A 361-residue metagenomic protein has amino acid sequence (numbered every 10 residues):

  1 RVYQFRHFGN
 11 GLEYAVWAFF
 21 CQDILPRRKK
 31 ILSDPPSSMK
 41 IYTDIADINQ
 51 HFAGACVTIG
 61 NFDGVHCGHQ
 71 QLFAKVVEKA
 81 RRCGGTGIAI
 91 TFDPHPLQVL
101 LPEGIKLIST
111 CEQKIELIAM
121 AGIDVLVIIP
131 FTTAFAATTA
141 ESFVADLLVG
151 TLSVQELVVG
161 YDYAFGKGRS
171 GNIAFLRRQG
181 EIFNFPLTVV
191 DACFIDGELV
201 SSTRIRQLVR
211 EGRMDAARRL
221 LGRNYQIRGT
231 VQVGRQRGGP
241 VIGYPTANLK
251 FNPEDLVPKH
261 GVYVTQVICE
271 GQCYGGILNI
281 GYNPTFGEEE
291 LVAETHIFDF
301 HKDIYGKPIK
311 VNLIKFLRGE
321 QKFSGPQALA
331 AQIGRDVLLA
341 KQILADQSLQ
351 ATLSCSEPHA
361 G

Functional and structural regions predicted by a protein language model:
V2, E13-A15, C21-L25, K30-L32: Short terminal hydrophobic/aromatic SLiMs and anchors at protein ends
D34-A55: Positively charged, low-complexity intrinsically disordered leader regions
N49-C111: N-terminal catalytic cores of NTP/NDP-binding nucleotidyl/phosphoryl-transfer enzymes
H66, I118, L157, A217 (+2 more regions): Residue-level signal for inorganic ion chemistry
I105-I115, T138-V144: Glycine-rich, highly charged phosphate/nucleotide-binding loops
A137-Y244, E320, S324-A328, K341 (+1 more regions): Classical nucleotidyltransferase
G234-G361: Phosphate/ribose-recognition catalytic cores of enzymes acting on nucleotide-derived substrates
